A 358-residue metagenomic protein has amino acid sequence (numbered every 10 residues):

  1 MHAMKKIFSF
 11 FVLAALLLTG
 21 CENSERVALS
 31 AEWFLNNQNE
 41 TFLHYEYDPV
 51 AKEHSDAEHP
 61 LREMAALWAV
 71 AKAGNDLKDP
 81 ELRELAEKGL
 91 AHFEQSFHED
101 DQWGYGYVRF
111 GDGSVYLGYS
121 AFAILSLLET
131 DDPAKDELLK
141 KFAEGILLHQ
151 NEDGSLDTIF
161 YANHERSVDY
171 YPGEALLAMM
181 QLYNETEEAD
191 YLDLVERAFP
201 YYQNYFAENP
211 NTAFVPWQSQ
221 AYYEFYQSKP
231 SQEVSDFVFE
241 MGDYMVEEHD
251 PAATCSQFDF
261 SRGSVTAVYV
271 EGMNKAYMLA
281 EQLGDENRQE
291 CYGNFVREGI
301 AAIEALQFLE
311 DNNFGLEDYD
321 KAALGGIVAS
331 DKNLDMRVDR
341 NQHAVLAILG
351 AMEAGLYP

Functional and structural regions predicted by a protein language model:
M1-I7: Positively charged n-region of N-terminal signal peptides that target proteins for export
S9-L17: Bacterial N-terminal signal peptides
C21-E63, A69, D76, P80-G104 (+3 more regions): Low-complexity, Ser/Thr/Pro/Gly-enriched N-terminal "stalk/linker" regions
N23-F34, K78-S96, P133-H149, T186-Y205 (+4 more regions): Extended, well-ordered alpha-helical scaffold segments
L35-Q38, F42-L43, K141-E174, A178-L182 (+3 more regions): Active-site cradle of extracellular carbohydrate-active enzymes
N37-Y47, S55-H59, E99, P251 (+1 more regions): CBM-like carbohydrate-recognition segments
D48-M64, W103-S120, I159-P172, T186-E188 (+5 more regions): Solvent-exposed loop and edge beta-strand segments that line ligand/cofactor-binding and catalytic clefts
M64-P80, A121-A134, E174-E188, W217-S231 (+2 more regions): Well-ordered alpha-helical scaffold segments within catalytic/enzyme domains
